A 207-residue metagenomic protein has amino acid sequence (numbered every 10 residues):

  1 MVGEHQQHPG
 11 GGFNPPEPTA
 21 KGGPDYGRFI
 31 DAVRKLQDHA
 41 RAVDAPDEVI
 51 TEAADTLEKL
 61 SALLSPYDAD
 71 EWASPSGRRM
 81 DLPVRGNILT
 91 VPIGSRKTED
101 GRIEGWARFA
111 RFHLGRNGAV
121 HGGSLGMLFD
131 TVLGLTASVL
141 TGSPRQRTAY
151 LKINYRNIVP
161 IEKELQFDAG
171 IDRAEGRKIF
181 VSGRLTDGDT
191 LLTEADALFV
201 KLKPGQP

Functional and structural regions predicted by a protein language model:
V2-E71, V159-I161, D172-P207: HotDog/MaoC-like acyl-thioester-processing domains
T51-V120: Long amphipathic N-terminal alpha/beta scaffold segment
T98-R102, V120-S143: Active-site helix/loop of acyl-thioester processing domains in fatty-acid/polyketide metabolism, spanning hotdog-fold
G101-I103, A149, L165, I179 (+1 more regions): Hydrophobic core residues within well-ordered beta-strands of beta-rich domains
G115-A119, L165, V181: A short secondary-structure junction signal
D168-A169: OB-fold and OB-like beta-barrel modules that bind single-stranded nucleic acids
